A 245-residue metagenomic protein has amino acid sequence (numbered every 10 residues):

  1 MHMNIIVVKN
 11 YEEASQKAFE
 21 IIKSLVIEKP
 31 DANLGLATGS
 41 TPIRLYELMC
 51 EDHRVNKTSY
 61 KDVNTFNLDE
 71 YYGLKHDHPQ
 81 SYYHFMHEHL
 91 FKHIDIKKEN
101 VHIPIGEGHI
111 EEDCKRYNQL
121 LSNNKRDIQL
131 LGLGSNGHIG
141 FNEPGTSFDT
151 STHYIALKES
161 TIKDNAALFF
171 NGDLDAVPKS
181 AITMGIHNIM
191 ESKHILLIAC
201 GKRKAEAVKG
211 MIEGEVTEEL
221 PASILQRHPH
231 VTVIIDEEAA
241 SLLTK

Functional and structural regions predicted by a protein language model:
M1-H2, T58-Q129: Ligand-binding beta-strand-loop-alpha-helix segment within the catalytic cores of soluble metabolic enzymes
M1-L34: N-terminal glycine-/serine-/threonine-rich phosphate-binding loop
E28-R54: Glycine-rich N-terminal segment of FAD-binding domains in flavoprotein oxidoreductases, spanning the beta-loop-helix
A32, S40-T41, L45, L120-S147: A glycine-rich beta-strand to alpha-helix segment that forms a phosphate/ribose-binding loop at ligand/cofactor sites
G35-G39, N67, P104, L130-L133 (+2 more regions): Short beta-strand segments
L48-S59, Y82, P144-H153, G214-V216: A glycine- and small-aliphatic-rich helix-loop capping segment at beta-alpha/alpha-beta transitions that lines
G140-I186: Class I SAM-dependent methyltransferase SAM-binding "motif I" and its flanking Rossmann-like core
M184-H187, E191-K245: ATP/nucleoside-binding phosphotransfer catalytic cores, i.e., glycine-rich phosphate-binding loops
